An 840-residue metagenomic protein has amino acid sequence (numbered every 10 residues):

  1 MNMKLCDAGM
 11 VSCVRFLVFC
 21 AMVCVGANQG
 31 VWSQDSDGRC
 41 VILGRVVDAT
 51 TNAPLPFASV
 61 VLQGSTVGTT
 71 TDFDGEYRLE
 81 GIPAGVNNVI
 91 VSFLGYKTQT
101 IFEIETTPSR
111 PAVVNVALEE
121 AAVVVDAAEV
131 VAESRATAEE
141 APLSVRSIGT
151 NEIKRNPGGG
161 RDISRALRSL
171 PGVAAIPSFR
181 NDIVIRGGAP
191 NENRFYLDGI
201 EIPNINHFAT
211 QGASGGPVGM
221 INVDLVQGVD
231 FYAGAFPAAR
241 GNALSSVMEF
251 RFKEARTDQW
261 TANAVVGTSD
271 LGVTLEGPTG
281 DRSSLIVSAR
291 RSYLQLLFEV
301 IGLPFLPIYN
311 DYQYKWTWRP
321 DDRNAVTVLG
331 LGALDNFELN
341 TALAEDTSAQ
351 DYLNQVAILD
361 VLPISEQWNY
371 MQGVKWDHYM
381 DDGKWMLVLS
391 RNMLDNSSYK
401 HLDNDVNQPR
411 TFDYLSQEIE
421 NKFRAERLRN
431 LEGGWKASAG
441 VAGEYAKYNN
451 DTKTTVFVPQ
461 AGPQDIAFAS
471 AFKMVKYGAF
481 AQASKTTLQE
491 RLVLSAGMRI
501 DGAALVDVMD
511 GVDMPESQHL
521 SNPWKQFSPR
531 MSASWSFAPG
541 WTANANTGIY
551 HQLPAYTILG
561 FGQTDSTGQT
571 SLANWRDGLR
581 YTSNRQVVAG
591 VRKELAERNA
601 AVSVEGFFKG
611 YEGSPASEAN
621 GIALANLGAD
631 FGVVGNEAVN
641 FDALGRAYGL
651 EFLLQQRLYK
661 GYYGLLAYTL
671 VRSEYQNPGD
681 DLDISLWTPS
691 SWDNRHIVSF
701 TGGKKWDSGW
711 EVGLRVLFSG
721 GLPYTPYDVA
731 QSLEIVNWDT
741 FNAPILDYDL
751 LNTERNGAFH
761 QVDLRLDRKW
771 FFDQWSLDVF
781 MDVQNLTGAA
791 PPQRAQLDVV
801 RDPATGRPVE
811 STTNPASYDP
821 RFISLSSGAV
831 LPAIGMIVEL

Functional and structural regions predicted by a protein language model:
G30-V131, A138: Periplasm-facing N-terminal accessory domains of Gram-negative outer-membrane beta-barrel systems
K97, F102-V113, A127-F236, V247-E249 (+1 more regions): Periplasmic N-terminal accessory/gating domains of Gram-negative outer-membrane beta-barrel systems
G267-R291, L303-N340, L362-R391, L431 (+1 more regions): Transmembrane beta-barrel wall of Gram-negative outer-membrane proteins
A325-H378, W385, M393-I419, I466-A467 (+1 more regions): Flexible loop and strand-edge segments within Gram-negative outer membrane beta-barrel domains
K384-S390, D395-K400, N544, G548 (+2 more regions): Membrane-embedded beta-barrel scaffold of Gram-negative outer-membrane proteins
K436-T542, P554, G679-D680: Signature of Gram-negative outer-membrane beta-barrel scaffolds
L494, G502-A503, F608-G610, A629-P726: Gram-negative outer-membrane beta-barrel transporters
G613, S617, G709, L717-N742 (+2 more regions): C-terminal beta-signal and adjacent terminal beta-strands/loops of Gram-negative outer-membrane beta-barrel proteins
